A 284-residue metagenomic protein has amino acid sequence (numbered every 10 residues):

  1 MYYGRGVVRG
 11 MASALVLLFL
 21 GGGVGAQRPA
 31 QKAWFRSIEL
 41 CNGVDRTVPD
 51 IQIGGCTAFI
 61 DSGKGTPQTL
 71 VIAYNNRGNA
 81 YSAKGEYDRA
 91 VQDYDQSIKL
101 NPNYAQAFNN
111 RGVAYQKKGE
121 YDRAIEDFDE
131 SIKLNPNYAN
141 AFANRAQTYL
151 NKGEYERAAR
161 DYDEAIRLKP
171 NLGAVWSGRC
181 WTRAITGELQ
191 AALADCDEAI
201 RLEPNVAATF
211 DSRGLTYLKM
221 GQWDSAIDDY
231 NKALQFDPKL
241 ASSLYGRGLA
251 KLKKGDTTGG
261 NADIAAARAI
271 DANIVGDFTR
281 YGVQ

Functional and structural regions predicted by a protein language model:
P29-S37, L249-Q284: Terminal, low-structured helical/coil segments at or just beyond the last alpha-helical repeat
N42, I72-S82, Q106-K117, N140-N151 (+3 more regions): Conserved alpha-helical positions within TPR/SEL1-like repeat arrays
F59, G63, Q96-S97, E130-S131 (+4 more regions): Canonical positions in the second alpha-helix
S62, T66, L100, L134 (+4 more regions): Structural marker of alpha-solenoid helical repeat scaffolds
